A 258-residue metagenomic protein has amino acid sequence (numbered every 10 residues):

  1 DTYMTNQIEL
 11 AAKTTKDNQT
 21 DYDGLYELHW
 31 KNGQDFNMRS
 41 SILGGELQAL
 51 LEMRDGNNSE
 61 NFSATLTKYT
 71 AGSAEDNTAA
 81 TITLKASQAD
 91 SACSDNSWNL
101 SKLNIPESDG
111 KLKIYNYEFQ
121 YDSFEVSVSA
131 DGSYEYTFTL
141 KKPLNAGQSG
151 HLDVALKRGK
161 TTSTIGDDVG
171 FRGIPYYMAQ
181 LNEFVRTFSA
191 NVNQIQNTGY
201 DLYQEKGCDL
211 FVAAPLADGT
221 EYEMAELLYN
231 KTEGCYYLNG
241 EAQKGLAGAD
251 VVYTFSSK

Functional and structural regions predicted by a protein language model:
D1-K258: Structural signature of extracellular appendage/secretion-system components
